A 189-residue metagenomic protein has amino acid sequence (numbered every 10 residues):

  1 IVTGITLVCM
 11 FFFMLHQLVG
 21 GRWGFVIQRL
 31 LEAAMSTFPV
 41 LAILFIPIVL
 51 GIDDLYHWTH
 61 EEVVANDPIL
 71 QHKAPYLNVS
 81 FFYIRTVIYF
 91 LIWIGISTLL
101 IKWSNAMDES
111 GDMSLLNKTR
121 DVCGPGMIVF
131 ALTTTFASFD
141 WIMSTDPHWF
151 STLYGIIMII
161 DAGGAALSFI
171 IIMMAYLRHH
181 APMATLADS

Functional and structural regions predicted by a protein language model:
V2-E109, G126: Transmembrane-helix bundle segments that line or gate the permeation/cavity pathway in multi-pass membrane proteins
K73-S189: Long, contiguous internal "core" modules enriched in hydrophobic/ aromatic residues
